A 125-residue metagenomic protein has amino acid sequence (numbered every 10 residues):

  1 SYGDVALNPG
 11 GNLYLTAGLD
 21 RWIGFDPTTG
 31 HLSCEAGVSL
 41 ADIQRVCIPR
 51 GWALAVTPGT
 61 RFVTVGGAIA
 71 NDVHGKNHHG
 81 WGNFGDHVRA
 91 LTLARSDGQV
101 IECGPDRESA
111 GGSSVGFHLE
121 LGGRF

Functional and structural regions predicted by a protein language model:
S1-L7, G18-L19: Active-site beta-strand/loop segments that form the cofactor-binding cradle of oxidoreductase flavoproteins
P9-N12: Short Gly/aromatic-enriched secondary-structure transition segments
T16-G111: N-terminal glycine-rich flavin-associated loop
I69, H118-F125: Conserved phosphate/anionic-ligand binding catalytic regions in large, soluble enzymes, centered on
N77, S114-E120: Glycine-rich, charged/polar anion/phosphate-binding loops that engage phosphate groups from diverse ligands
